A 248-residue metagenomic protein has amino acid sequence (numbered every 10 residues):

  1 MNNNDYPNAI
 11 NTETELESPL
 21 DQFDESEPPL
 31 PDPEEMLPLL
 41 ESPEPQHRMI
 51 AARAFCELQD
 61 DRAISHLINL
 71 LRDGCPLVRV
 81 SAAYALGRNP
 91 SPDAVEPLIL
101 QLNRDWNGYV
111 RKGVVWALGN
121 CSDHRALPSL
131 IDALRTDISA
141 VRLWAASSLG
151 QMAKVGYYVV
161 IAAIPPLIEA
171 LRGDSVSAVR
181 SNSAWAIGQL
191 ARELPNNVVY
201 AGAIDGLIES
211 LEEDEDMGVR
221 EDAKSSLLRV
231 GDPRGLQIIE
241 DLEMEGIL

Functional and structural regions predicted by a protein language model:
N2-P28, Q46-D61, N69, V80-S91 (+6 more regions): Structural detector for internal amphipathic alpha-helices that build alpha-solenoid repeat scaffolds
S26-E41, D60-R72, S91-R104, D123-R135 (+4 more regions): Amphipathic alpha-helical scaffolding segments comprising HEAT/armadillo-like alpha-solenoid repeats
